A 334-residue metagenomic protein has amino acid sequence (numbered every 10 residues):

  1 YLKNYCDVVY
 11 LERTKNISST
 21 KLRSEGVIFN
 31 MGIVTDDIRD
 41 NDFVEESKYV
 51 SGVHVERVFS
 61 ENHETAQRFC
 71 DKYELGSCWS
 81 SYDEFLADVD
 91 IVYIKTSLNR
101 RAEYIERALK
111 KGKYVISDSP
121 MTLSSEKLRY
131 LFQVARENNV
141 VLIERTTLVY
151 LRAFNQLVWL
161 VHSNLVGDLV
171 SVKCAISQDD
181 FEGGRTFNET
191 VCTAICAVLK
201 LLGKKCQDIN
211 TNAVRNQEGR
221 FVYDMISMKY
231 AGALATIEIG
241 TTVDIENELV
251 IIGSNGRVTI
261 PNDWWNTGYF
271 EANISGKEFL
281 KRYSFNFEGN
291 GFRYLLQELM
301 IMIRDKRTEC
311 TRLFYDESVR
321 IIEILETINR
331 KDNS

Functional and structural regions predicted by a protein language model:
Y1-V27: Nucleotidyltransferase catalytic core that binds NTPs
V27-Y73: N-terminal Rossmann-like dinucleotide-binding module
E61, Y283-Q297, L313: Active-site loop of classical SDR/Rossmann-like NAD(P)-dependent oxidoreductases, centered on the catalytic Tyr-X3-Lys
D71-K72, E84, I91-I94, V141 (+1 more regions): C-terminal helix-rich "cap/oligomerization" subdomain common to oxidoreductases
S77-D88: Short acidic low-complexity segments
I91, S97-L98, A102-T146: Beta-strand-loop-alpha-helix segment that lines the small-molecule cofactor/substrate pocket of alpha/beta enzymes
T122-F181: A contiguous active-site-proximal alpha/beta segment in oxidoreductase catalytic domains
E189-T267, Q297-K306: Contiguous beta-strand/loop segments that form the cofactor/metal-binding neighborhood of enzyme cores
